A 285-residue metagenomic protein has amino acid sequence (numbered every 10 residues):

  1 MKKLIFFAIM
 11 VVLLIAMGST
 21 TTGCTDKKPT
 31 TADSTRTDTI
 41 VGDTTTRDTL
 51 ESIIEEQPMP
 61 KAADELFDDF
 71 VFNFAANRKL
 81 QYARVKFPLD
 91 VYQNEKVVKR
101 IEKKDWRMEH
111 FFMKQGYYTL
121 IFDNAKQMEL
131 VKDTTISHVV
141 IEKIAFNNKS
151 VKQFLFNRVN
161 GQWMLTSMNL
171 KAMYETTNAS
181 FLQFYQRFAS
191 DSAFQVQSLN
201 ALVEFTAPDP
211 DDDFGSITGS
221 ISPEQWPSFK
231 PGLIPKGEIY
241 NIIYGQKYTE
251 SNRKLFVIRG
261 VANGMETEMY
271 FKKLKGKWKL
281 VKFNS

Functional and structural regions predicted by a protein language model:
M1-I5: Positively charged n-region of N-terminal signal peptides that target proteins for export
S19-G23: C-terminal motif of bacterial Sec signal peptides marking the signal peptidase cleavage site
T25-K28: Bacterial signal peptide processing site
S34, T39, T44, D48-T49 (+3 more regions): Coil residues (strongly favoring Ser/Thr
A62-L80, N178-A193: Short, aromatic-enriched amphipathic alpha-helices that serve as compact interaction elements
D90-Q93, V98-N148, D209, G215-M265: Surface-exposed, charged secondary-structure patches
F146-T176, G264-S285: Short beta-strand edge/turn micro-motifs at domain boundaries
N160-Q197, L202, T206-I217: Surface-exposed beta-loop interaction hotspot
